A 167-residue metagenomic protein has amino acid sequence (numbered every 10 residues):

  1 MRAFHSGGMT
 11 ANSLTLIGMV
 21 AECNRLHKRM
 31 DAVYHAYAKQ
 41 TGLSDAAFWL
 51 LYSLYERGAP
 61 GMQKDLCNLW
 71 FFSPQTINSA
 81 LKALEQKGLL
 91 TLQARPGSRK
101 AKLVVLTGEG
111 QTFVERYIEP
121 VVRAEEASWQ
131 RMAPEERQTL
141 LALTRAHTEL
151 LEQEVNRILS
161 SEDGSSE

Functional and structural regions predicted by a protein language model:
M1-A11, E135-E167: C-terminal regulatory/oligomerization modules of transcriptional regulators
M1-T41: N-terminal leader segment of winged-helix/HTH proteins
T15, L26, A46-A47, M62 (+2 more regions): N-terminal positioning helix adjacent to the helix-turn-helix/winged-helix DNA-binding module
N24, Y52-G58, I118, R145: Short, locally clustered residues in the helix-turn-helix/winged-helix DNA-binding domain
K28, A32-T76: N-terminal helix-turn-helix DNA-binding core of bacterial DNA-binding proteins
Q40-S44, T76-S79, A83, A133 (+1 more regions): Short glycine/proline-centered loop/turn elements that form peptide/ligand docking sites
K82-R145: Charged, amphipathic alpha-helical coiled-coil/dimerization segments
